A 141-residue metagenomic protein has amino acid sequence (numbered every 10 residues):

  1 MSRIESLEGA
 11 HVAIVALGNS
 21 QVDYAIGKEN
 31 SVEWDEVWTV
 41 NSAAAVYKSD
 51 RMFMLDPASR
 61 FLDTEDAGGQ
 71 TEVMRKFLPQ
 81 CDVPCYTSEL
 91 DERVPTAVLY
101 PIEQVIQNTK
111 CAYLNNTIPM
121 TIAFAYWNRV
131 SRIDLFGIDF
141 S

Functional and structural regions predicted by a protein language model:
M1-V15, N19-I26: Signature of uroporphyrinogen-III synthase
E5-E8, K28-R132: Acidic/Gly/His-enriched mid-domain segments of enzyme catalytic cores or analogous surface patches that mediate
L17, T87-E89, G137: Short, structured patches in soluble enzyme cores that scaffold and shape functional sites
N19, A44, F140: Short, glycine/serine-rich, charged loops/turns that create anion-binding and catalytic segments at active sites
I133, G137-S141: Phosphate/ribose-phosphate-bearing ligand recognition and processing surfaces, centered on ADP-ribose/NAD(+/P+) systems
